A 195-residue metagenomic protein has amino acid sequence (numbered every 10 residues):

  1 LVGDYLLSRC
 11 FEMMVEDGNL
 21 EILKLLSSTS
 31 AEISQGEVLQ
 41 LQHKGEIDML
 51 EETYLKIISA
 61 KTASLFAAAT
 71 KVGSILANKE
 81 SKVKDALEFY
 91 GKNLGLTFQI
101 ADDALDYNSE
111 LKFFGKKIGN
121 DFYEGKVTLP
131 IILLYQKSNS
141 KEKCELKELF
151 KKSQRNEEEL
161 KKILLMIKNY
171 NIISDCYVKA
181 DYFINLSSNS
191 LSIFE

Functional and structural regions predicted by a protein language model:
L1-E195: All-alpha prenyltransferase/terpene-synthase fold signal
